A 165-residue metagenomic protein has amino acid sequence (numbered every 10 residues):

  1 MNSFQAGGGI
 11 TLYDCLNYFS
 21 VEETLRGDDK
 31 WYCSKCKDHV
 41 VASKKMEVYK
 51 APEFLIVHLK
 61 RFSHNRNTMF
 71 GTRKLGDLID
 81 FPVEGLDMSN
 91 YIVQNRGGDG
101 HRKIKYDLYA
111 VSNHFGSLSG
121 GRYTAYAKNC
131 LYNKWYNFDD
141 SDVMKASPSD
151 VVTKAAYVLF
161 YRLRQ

Functional and structural regions predicted by a protein language model:
M1-Q165: Exposed substrate/partner-binding surface patches
